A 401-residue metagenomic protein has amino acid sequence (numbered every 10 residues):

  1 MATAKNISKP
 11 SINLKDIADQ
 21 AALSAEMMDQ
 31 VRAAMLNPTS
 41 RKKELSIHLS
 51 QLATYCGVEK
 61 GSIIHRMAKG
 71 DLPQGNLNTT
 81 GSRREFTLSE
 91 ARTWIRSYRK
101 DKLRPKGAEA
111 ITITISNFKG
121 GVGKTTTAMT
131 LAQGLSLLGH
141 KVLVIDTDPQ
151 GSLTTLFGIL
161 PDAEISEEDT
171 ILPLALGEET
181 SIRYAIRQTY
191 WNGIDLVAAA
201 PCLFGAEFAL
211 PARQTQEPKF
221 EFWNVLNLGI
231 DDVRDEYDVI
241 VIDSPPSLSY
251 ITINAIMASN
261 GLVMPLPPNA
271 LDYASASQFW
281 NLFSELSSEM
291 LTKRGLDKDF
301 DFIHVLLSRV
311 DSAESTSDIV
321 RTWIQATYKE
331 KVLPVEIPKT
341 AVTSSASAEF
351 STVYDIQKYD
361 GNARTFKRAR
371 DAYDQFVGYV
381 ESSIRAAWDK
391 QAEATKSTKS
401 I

Functional and structural regions predicted by a protein language model:
A2-Y55, K60-I401: P-loop NTP-binding core
